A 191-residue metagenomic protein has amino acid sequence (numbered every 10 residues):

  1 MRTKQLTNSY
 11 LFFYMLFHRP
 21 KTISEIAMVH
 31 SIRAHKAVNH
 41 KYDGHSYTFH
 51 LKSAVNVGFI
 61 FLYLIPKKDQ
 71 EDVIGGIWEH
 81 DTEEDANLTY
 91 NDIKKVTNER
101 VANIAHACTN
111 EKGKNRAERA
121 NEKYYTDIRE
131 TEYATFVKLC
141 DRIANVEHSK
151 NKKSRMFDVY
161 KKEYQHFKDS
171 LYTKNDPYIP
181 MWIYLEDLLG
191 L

Functional and structural regions predicted by a protein language model:
L6-L191: Active-site helical microenvironments for divalent-metal-assisted chemistry
